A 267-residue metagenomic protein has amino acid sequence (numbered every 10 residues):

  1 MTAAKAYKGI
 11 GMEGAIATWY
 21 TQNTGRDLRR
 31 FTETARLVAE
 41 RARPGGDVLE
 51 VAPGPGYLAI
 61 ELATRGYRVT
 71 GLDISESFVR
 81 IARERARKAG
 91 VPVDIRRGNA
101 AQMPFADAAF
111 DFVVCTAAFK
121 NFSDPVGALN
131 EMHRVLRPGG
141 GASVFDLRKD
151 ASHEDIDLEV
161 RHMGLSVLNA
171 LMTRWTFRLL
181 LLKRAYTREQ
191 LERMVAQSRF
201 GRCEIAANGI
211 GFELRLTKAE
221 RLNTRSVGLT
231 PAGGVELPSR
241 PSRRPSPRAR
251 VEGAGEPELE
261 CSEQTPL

Functional and structural regions predicted by a protein language model:
M1-P44, E61: Conserved class I S-adenosyl-L-methionine
G45-G54: Conserved class I S-adenosyl-L-methionine
P55-Q102: Class I SAM-dependent methyltransferase SAM/SAH-binding core
V114: A conserved beta-strand element that flanks and buttresses the S-adenosyl-L-methionine
V126-P138: A short glycine-rich, Lys/Arg-flanked "PGG" loop and its adjoining helix->strand segment in the class I
G140-D146: Conserved beta-strand signature within the Rossmann-like core of class I S-adenosyl-L-methionine
L147-Q197, E204-A206, G211-L214: C-terminal alpha-helical "lid/dimerization" subdomain adjacent to the S-adenosyl-L-methionine
S198-L267: Core SAM-dependent methyltransferase catalytic element
